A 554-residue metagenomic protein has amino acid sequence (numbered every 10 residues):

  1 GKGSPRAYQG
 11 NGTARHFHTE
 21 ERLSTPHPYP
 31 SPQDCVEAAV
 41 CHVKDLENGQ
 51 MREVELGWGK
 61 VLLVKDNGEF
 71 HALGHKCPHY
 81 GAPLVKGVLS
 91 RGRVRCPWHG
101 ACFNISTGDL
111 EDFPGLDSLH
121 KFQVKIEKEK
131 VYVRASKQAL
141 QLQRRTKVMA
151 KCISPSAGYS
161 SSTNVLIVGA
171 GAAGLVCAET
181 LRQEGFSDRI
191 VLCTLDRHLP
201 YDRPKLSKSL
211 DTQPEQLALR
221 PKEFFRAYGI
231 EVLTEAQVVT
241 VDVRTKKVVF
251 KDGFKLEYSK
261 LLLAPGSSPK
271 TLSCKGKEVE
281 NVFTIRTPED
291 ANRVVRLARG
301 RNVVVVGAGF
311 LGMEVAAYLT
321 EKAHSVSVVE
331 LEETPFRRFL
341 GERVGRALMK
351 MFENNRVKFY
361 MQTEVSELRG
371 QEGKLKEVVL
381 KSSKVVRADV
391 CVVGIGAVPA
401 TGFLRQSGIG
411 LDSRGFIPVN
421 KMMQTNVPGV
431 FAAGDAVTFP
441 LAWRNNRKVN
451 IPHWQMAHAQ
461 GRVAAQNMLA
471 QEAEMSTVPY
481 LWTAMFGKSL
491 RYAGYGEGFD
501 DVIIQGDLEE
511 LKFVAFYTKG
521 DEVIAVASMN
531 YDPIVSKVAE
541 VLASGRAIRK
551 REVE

Functional and structural regions predicted by a protein language model:
K2-S90, K125-A139: N-terminal pre-ligand scaffold of iron-sulfur
L56, S187, R226-F250, L256 (+1 more regions): A Rossmann-like FAD-binding core segment of flavoenzymes
L73, K376, S382-L411, F486-E554: C-terminal catalytic lobe of FAD-dependent flavoproteins
P97, S106-K130, R134-L166, T180 (+6 more regions): FAD-binding core/adjacent interface of flavoenzyme oxidoreductases
A157-E231, K270, Y318-R343, K537: Beta1-alpha1 glycine-rich phosphate/pyrophosphate-binding loop at the start of Rossmann-like nucleotide-binding domains
S160-V165, A436-S536: Mid-to-C-terminal Rossmann-like scaffold of FAD/NAD(P)H-dependent oxidoreductases
R197-H198, P204-A218, N292, G300-V304 (+3 more regions): Rossmann-like dinucleotide-binding cores of NAD(P)H-dependent redox enzymes
E278-R299, K374-V379, S383-V463, K550: FAD-site-proximal beta/loop scaffold in flavoenzymes
